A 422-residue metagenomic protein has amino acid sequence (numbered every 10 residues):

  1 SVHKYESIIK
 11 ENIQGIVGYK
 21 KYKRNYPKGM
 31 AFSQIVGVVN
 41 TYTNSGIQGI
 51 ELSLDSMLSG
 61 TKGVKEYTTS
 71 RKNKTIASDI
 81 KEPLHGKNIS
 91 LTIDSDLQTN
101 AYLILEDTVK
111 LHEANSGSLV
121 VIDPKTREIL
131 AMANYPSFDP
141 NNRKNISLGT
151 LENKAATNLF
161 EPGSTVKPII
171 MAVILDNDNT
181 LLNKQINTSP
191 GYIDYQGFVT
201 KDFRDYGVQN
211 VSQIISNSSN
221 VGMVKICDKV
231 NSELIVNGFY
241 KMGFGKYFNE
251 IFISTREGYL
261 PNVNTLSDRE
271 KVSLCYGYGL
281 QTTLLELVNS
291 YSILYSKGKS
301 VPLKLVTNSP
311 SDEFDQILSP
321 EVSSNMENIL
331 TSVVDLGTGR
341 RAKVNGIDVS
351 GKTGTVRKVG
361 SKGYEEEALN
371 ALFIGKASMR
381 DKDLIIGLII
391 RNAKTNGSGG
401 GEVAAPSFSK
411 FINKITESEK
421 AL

Functional and structural regions predicted by a protein language model:
S1-H85, L388, P406-S409: Small/polar-residue-rich segments within soluble enzyme cores
E6, K10, G29, S33-G37 (+17 more regions): Solvent-exposed, polar/charged alpha-helical surfaces in well-ordered, non-transmembrane soluble domains, broadly
S7, V17, Q34-V38, S90-T92 (+3 more regions): Soluble periplasmic/extracytoplasmic beta-strand elements of cell-envelope proteins
N12-I13, L105-S116, V121-T126, N134 (+2 more regions): Flexible, solvent-exposed loop/hinge segments and secondary-structure transition points
Q14, A31-Q34, H85-I89, N115-S118 (+4 more regions): Envelope-exposed proteins and targeting segments
T69-A77, P124-S164, I169-N392, G400 (+1 more regions): Beta-lactam-recognizing serine transpeptidase/beta-lactamase-like catalytic domain environment
K74-G117, G238: Conserved, well-ordered alpha-helix/loop/beta-strand core segments that scaffold catalytic motifs
S311-F314, A405-L422: Short, gly/Ser/Thr-rich active-site loops of penicillin-recognizing serine hydrolases
